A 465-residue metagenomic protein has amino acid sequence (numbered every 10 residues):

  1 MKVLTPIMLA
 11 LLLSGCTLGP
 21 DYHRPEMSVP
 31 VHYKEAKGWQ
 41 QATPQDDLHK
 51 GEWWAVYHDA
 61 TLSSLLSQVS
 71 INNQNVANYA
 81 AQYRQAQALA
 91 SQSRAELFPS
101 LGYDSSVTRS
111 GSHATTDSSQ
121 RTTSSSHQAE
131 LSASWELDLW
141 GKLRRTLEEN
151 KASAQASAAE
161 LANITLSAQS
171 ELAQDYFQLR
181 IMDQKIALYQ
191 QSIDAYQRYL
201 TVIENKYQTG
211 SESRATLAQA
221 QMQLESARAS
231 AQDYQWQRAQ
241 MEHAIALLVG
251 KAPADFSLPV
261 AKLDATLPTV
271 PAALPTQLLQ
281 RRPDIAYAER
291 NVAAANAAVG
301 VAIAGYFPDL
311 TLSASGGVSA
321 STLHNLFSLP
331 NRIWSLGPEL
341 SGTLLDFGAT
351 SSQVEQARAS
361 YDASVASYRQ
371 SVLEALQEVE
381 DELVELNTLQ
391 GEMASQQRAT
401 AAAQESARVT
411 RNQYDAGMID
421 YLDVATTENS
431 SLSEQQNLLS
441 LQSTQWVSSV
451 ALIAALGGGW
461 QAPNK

Functional and structural regions predicted by a protein language model:
K2-I71, K151, Q235-Q280, T322 (+1 more regions): Terminal intrinsically disordered/low-complexity segments used for targeting and assembly
T17, L143, A159-L274, E385 (+3 more regions): Periplasmic alpha-helical coiled-coil/stalk elements that build and connect Gram-negative outer-membrane
L18-P25, E52, H58-Q68, A80 (+6 more regions): Small/polar-residue-enriched beta-strand and adjacent coil segments characteristic of outer-membrane beta-barrel
I71-Q74, Q377: Surface-exposed, polar/charged faces of alpha-helical domains in mature secreted/periplasmic/lumenal proteins
Y207-S211, Y414-M418, A455-G459: A short glycine-centered flexible hinge/capping loop motif at secondary-structure junctions
G210-S213, A375, E382, G417-Y421: Alpha-helical heptad-repeat coiled-coil segments that mediate oligomerization/polymerization in large
S213-A215, M418-S440: Short terminal targeting/anchoring segments
